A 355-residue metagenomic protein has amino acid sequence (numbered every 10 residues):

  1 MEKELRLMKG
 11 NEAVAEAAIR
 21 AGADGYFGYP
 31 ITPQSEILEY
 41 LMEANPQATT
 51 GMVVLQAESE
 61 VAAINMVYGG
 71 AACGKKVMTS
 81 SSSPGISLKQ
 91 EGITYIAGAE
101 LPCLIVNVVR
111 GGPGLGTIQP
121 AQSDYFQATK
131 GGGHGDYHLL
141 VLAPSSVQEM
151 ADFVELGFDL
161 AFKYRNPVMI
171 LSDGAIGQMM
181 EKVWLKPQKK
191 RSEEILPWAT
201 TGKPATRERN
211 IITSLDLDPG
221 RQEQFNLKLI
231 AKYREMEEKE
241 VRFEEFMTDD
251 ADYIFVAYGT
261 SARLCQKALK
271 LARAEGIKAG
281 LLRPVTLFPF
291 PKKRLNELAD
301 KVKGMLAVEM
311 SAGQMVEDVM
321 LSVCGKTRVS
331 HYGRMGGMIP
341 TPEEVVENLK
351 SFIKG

Functional and structural regions predicted by a protein language model:
K9-A13, I230-Y253, Q266: Glycine-/acidic-rich phosphate or pyrophosphate-binding loops and their flanking alpha/beta elements
G25-G28, G51-L55, C73-L88, P102-N107 (+1 more regions): A short, small-residue-rich loop immediately preceding and capping a beta-strand
M42-V67, V77-T79: Active-site cofactor/substrate anionic-group-binding motifs, chiefly glycine- and Lys/Arg-rich phosphate-binding loops
Q119-D173: Conserved thiamine diphosphate
R165-E245: Conformationally flexible catalytic loops at phosphate/diphosphate-handling active centers
F243-K278, L282, F288-R294: Redox- and metal-dependent alpha/beta enzyme cores, enriched for Fe-S-associated oxidoreductases and cofactor-handling
E309-G355: Peripheral docking tails and interdomain loops at the edges of cofactor- or intermediate-handling domains
